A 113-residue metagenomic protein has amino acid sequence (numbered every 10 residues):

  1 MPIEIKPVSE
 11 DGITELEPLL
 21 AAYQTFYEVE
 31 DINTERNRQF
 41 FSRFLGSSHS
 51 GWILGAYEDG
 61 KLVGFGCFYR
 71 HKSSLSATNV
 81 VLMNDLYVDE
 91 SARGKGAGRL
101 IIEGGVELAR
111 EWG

Functional and structural regions predicted by a protein language model:
I3-P18: A short beta-loop-alpha structural element at the N-terminal edge of CoA-dependent acyl/N-acetyltransferase catalytic
A21-R43: Conserved GNAT-fold acetyl-CoA-binding loop/helix
R43-G55, L82: A short helix-loop-beta-strand connector motif used in the catalytic cores of GNAT acetyltransferases and, in some
G55, K61-R70: Conserved beta-strand in the GNAT
H71-M83, R93, W112-G113: A conserved beta-turn-beta hairpin within the catalytic core of GNAT-like acetyltransferases that forms part
V88, G94-E107: Conserved acetyl-CoA-binding loop-helix of GNAT-fold acetyltransferases
